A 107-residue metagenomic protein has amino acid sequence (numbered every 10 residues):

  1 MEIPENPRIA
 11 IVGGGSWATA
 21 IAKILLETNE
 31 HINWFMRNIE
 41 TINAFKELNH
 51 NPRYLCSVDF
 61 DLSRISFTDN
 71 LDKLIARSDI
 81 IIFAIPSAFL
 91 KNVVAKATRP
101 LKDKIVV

Functional and structural regions predicted by a protein language model:
M1-V58, I65-D69, I75, K96-P100: NAD(P)+-binding Rossmann beta1-loop-alpha1 motif at the extreme N-terminus of oxidoreductases
I75-A76, I80-V107: Rossmann-like NAD(P)(H) cofactor-binding subdomain of soluble oxidoreductases
